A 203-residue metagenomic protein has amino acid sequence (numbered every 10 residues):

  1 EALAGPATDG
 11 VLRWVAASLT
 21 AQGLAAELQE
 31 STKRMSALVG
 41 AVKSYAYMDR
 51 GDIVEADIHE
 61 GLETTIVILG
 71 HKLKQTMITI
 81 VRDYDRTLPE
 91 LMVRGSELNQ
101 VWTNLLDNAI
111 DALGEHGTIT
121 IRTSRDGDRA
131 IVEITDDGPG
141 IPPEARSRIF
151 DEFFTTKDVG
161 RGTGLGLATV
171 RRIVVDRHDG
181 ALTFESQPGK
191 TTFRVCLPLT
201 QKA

Functional and structural regions predicted by a protein language model:
W14, S18-Q22, D52-I66: A conserved beta-strand-to-alpha-helix junction within the catalytic ATP-binding
I58, G140-R148, G162: Short helix N-cap motif at coil->helix boundaries in the Bergerat
K74-P89, D126-G127: Conserved catalytic submotifs in the C-terminal HATPase_c
H116-D128: Short beta-strand/loop element within the Bergerat-fold HATPase_c
D136: Acidic ATP/Mg2+-coordinating residue in the GHKL
G166, V170-R171: Short alpha-helical Gxxx[C/S/T] motif in the catalytic ATP-binding
V174-V175: Detector for a conserved hydrophobic position within an alpha-helical segment of the HATPase_c
H178-E185: Glycine-rich ATP-binding loops of the HATPase_c
